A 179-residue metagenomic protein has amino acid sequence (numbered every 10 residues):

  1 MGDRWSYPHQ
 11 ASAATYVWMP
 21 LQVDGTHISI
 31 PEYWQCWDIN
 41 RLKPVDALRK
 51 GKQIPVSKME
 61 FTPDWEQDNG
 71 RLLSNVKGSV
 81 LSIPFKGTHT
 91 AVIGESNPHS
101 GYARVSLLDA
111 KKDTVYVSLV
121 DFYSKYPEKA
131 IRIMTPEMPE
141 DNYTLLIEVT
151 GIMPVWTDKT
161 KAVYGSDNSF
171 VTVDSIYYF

Functional and structural regions predicted by a protein language model:
R4-R49: Beta-rich carbohydrate-recognition and catalytic domains
R41-F179: Glycan-recognition surfaces in beta-rich domains, encompassing non-catalytic CBMs and lectin-like receptor-binding
